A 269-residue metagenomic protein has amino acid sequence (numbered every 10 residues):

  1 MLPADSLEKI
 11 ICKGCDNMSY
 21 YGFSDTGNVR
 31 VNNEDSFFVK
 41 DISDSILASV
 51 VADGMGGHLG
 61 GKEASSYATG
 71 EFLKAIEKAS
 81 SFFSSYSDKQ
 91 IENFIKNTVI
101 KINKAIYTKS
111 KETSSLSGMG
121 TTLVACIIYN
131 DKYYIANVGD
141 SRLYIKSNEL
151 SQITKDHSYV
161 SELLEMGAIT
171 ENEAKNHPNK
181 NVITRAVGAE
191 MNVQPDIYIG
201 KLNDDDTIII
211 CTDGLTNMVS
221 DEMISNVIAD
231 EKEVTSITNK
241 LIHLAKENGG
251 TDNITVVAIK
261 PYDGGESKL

Functional and structural regions predicted by a protein language model:
L2-L269: PP2C/PPM-type serine/threonine phosphatase catalytic domain
